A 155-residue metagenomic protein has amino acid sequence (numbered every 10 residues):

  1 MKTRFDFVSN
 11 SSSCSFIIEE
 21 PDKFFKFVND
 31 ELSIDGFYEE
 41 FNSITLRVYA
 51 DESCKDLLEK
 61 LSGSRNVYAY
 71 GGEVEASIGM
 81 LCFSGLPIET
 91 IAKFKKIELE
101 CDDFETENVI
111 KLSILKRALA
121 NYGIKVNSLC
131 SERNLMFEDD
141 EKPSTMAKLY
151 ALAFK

Functional and structural regions predicted by a protein language model:
T3-D6, S13-K155: Long, non-globular targeting/processing and low-complexity regions
